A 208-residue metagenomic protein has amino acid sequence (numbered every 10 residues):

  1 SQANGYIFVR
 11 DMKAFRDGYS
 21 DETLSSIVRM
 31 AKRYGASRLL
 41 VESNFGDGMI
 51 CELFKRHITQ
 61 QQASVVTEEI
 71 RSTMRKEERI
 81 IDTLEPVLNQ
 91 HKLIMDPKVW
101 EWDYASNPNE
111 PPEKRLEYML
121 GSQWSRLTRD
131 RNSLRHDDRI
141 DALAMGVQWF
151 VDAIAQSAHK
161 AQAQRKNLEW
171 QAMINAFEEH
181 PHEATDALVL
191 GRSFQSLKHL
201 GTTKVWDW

Functional and structural regions predicted by a protein language model:
S1-Q2, A142: Gly/Thr-rich phosphate-binding beta-strand-loop-beta motif of the actin/hexokinase/Hsp70
Q2-L127, A184-W208: Mg2+-dependent endonuclease catalytic cores in nucleic-acid-processing enzymes, primarily RNase H-like
I27, L143-G146: Short amphipathic C-terminal alpha-helix that caps PH/PH-like domains
A36, N132-R135, I154-A161: Generic secretory/membrane-interface signal
H91, R131, W149-A153: Generic hydrophobic alpha-helical segments
L127-R135, M145: C-terminal interaction surface of TIR/SEFIR-family domains
G146-W208: Acidic two-metal-ion nuclease catalytic site recognized across multiple nuclease folds, prominently DnaQ/RNase D-T
